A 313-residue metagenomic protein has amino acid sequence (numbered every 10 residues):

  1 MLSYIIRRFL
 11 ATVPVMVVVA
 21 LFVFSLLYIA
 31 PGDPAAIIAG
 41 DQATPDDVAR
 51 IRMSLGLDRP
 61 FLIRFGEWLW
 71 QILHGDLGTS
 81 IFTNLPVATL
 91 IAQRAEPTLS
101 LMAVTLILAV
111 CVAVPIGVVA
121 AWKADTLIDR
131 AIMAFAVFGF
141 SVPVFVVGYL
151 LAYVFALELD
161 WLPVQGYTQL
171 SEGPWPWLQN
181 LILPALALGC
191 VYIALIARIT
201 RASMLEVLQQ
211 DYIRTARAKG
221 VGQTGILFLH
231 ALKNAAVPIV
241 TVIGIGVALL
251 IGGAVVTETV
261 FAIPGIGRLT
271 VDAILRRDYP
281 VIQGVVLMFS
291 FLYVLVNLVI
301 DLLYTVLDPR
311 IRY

Functional and structural regions predicted by a protein language model:
L2-Y4, A92-D129, V144, S171-Y313: Alpha-helical transmembrane segments of integral membrane proteins, especially multi-pass inner/plasma-membrane
I6-M16: N-terminal signal-anchor/signal peptide hydrophobic helix marking the start of the first transmembrane segment
V15-G66, L159-N180: Hydrophobic alpha-helical transmembrane segments of membrane transport/permease proteins and related membrane-embedded
F22-I29, R59, E67-W70, A134-Q165 (+2 more regions): Membrane-water interface segments at the C-terminal ends of transmembrane alpha-helices in multi-pass inner-membrane
V23, L27, P31, A35 (+7 more regions): Membrane-water interface at transmembrane helix exits
M53-L62, L77-V87, T168-L181, L188 (+1 more regions): Membrane-interfacial helix-loop-helix junctions in multi-pass membrane proteins
D58-V114: An internal, D/E-rich "acidic patch" concept
